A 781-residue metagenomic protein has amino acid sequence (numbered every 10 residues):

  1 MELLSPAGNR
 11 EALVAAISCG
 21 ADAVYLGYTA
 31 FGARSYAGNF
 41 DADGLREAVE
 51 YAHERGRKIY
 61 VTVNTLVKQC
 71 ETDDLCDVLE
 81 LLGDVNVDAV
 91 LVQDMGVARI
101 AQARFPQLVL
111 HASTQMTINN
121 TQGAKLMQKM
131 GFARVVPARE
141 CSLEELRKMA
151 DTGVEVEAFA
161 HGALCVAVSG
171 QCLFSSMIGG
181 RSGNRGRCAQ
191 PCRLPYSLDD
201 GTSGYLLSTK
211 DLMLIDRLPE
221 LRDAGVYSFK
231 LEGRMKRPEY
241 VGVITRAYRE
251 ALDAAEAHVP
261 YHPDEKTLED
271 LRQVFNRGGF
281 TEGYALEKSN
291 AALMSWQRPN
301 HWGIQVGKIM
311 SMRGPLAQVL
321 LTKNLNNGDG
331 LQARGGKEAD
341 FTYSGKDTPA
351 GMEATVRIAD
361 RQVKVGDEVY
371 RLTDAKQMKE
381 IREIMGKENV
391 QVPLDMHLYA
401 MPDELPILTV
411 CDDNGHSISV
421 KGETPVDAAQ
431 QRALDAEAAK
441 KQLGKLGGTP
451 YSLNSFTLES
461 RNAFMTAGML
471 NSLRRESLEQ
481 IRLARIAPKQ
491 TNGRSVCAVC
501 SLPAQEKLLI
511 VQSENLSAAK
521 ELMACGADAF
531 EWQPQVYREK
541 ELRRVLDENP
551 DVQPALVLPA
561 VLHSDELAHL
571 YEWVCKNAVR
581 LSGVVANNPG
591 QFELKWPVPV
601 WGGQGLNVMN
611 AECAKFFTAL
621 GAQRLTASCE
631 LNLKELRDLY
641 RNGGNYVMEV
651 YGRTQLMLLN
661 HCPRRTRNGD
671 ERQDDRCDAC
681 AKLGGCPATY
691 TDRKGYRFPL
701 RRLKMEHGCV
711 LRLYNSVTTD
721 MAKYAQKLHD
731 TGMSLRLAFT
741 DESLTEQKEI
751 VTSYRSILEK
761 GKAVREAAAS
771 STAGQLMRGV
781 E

Functional and structural regions predicted by a protein language model:
M1-C19, A23-A33, A48-V49, R55-G83 (+3 more regions): Surface-exposed amphipathic alpha-helical tracts and adjacent flexible/coil segments at the periphery of soluble enzymes
G38-E47, N64-K68, L75-C76, N86-M95: Trp/Phe/Arg-rich N-terminal binding region typifying the photolyase-homology
S113-T117: Ser/Thr-centric signal marking residues that sit in or immediately flank functional binding/regulatory motifs
T121-Q122: Conserved nucleotide-cofactor-binding alpha/beta core module
